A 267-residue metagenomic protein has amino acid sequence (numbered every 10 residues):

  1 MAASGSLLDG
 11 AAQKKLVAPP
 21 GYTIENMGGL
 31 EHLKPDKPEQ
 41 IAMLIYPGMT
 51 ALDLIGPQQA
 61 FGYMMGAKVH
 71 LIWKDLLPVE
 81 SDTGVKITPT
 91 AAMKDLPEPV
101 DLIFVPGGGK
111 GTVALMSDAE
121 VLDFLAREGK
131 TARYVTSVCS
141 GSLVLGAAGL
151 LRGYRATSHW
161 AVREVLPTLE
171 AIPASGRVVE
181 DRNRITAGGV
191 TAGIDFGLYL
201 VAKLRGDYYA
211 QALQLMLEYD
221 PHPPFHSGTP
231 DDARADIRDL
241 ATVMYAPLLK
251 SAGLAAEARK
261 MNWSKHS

Functional and structural regions predicted by a protein language model:
M1-V135, L143-G146, R163-V165, P173 (+1 more regions): Extended, subdomain-level signal for the structured scaffold at the beginning of enzyme domains
G108, V179-N183, I194: Flexible glycine/proline-enriched surface loops and loop-helix/loop-strand junctions
L115-A119, T157, G188: Residues at secondary-structure transition points
G129-T131, E180-I185: Short pre-catalytic strand/loop immediately N-terminal to key active-site residues, enriched for Gly-Thr
V135-T136, T157, A174, I185: Structural detector of well-ordered beta-strand residues that form the stable sheet scaffold of enzyme domains
S142, I185-A202: Active-site-proximal catalytic alpha-helix in oxidoreductases
L151-V178: A conserved active-site-flanking secondary-structure segment within enzyme catalytic domains
